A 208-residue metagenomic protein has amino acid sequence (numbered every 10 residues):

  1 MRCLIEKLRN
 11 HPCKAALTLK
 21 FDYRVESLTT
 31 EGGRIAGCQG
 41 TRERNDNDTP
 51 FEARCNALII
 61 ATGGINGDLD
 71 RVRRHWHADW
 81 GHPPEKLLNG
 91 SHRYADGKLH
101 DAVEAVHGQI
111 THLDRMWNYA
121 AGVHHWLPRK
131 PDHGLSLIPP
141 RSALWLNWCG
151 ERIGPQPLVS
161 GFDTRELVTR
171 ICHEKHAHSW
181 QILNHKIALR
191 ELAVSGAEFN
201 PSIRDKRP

Functional and structural regions predicted by a protein language model:
M1-F51, C55, L69-V72, V123-H124: Conserved redox-cofactor binding core of oxidoreductases
R2, R93, G97, H176: Electropositive phosphate-/nucleotide-binding environments in soluble metabolic enzymes
I5, R73, R165-T169: Generic detector of well-ordered alpha-helical segments enriched in charged/polar residues, highlighting helical
P12-L17, P84-E85, R129-H133: Intrinsically disordered, low-complexity segments enriched in polar/charged residues with Gly/Pro, especially when
D22-R24, T41-E43, N56-A57, A61-G64 (+3 more regions): Fold-independent oxyanion-binding glycine-rich loops and adjacent beta-strand/coil segments at enzyme active sites
D46-H125: Glycine-rich loop(s) and the adjacent beta-strand/alpha-helix scaffold that form part
H100-A102, Q109-P208: An anion/pyrophosphate-binding glycine-rich loop and adjacent beta-alpha core in soluble alpha-beta enzymes
